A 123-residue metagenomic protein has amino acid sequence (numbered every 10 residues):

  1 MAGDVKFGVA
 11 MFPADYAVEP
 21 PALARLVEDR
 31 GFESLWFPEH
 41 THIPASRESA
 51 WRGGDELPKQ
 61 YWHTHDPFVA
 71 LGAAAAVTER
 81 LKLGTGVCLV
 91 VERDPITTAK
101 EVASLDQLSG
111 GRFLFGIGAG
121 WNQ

Functional and structural regions predicted by a protein language model:
M1-V77: N-terminal beta1-alpha1-beta2 module of alpha/beta enzyme domains
A2, K6-V18, V90-Q123: Flexible, glycine-rich active-site loops centered on histidine and acidic residues that chelate a metal or position
L35, L83, F113-F115: Hydrophobic residues within beta-strands of alpha/beta enzymes
H42, V69, C88-V90, N122: Generic, ordered loop/turn and secondary-structure boundary motif
K59-H63, V87-D94: Short secondary-structure transition/capping motifs
A76-E79, Q107: Solvent-exposed polar/charged
T78-G86: Conserved catalytic cysteine-centered active-site region of acyl-thioester-dependent Claisen-condensing enzymes
